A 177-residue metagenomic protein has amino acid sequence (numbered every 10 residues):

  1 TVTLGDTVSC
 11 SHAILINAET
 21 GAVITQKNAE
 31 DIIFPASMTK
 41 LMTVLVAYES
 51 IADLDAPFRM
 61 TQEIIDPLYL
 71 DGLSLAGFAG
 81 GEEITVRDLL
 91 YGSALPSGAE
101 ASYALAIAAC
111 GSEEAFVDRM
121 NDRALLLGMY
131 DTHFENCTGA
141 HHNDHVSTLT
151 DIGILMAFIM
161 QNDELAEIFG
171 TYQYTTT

Functional and structural regions predicted by a protein language model:
T1-T150, I159-M160: Active-site-adjacent loops and short helices of periplasmic peptidoglycan-processing enzymes
M156-T177: Extracytoplasmic
